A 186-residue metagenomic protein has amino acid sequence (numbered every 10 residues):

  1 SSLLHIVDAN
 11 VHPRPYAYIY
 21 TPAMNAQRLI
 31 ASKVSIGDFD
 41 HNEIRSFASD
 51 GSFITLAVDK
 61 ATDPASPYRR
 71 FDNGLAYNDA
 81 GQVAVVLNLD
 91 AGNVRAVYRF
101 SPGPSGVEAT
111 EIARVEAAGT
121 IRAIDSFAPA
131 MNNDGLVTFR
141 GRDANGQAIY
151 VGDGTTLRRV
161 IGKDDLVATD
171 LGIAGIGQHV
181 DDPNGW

Functional and structural regions predicted by a protein language model:
S1-W186: Conserved "turn/edge" positions that cap or connect secondary-structure elements within repeat/scaffolded domains
